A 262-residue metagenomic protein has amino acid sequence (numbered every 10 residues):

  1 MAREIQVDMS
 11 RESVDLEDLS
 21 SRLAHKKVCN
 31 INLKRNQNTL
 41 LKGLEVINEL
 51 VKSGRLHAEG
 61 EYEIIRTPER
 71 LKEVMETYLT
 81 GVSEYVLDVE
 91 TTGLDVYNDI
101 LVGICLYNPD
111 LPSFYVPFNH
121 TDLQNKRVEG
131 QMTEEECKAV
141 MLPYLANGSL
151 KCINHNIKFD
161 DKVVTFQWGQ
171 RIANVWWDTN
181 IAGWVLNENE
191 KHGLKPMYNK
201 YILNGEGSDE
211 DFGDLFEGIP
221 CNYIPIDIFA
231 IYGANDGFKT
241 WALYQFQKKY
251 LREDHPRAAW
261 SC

Functional and structural regions predicted by a protein language model:
M1-R3, M9, L44-P196, K200: Conserved RNase H-like, two-metal-ion catalytic cores of nucleic-acid enzymes
E4-Q6, I31-E61, V164, Q170-N174 (+3 more regions): Mixed-charge, glycine-rich, non-catalytic linkers/tails in nucleic-acid processing enzymes
Q6-D8, D15, K27-K34, T67 (+6 more regions): Short, solvent-exposed coil/turn linker segments
S10, A24-K27, G169, N187-N189 (+3 more regions): Glycine-centered secondary-structure boundary/capping sites
R11-K26, R35-K42, K191-G207: A polyampholytic, Gly/Pro-enriched intrinsically disordered region
D18, K158, P196, I231-A234 (+1 more regions): A broad detector of short, well-ordered amphipathic alpha-helices that serve as recognition/interaction surfaces
